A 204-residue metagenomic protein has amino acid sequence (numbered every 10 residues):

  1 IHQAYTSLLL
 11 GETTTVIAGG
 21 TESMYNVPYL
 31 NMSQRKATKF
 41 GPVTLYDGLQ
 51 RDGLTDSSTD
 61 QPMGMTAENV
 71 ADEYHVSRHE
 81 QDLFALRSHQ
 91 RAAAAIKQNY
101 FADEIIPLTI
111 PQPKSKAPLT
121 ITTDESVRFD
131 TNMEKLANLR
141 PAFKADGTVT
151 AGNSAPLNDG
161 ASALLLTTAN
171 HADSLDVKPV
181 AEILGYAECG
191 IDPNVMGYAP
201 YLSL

Functional and structural regions predicted by a protein language model:
I1-E22, M65, A71-Y100, A163-N170: Active-site-proximal alpha-helical scaffold in enzymes
I1-H2, T14, Y25, T55-P62 (+3 more regions): Active-site pocket-shaping loop/turn-to-helix segments
Y5, T15-N69: Flexible glycine-/small-residue-enriched beta->alpha junction loops that bind anionic phosphate/pyrophosphate groups
V27-Y29, L119-T123, P193-M196: Short, well-ordered secondary-structure micro-motifs
G48, I183-E188: Gly-rich Lys/Arg/Thr-decorated short loops/hinges at beta-loop-alpha junctions or inter-strand turns that position
H79-S174: N-terminal extracellular/periplasmic Venus flytrap/periplasmic-binding protein-like
